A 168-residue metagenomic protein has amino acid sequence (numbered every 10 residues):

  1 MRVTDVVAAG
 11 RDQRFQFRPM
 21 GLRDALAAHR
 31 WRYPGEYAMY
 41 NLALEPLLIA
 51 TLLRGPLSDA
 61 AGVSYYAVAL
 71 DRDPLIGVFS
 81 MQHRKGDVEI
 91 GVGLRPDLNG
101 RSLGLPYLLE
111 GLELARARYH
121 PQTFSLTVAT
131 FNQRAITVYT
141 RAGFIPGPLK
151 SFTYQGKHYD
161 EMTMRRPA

Functional and structural regions predicted by a protein language model:
M1-L26, R30, A168: Conserved N-terminal entry element of GNAT/NAT acetyltransferase domains
R2-V3, P34, L44, S151: Class I (Rossmann-like) S-adenosyl-L-methionine-dependent methyltransferase catalytic domain, capturing the SAM-binding
V6-A9, P56-S58, F79-S80, T153-Y154: Short secondary-structure boundary/capping segments
F15, V88-I90, F124: Conserved beta-strand core positions
P19-R23, R30-G91, R95-N99, L108 (+3 more regions): Acetyl-CoA-dependent GNAT
V92-L109, A129-T137, R141: Conserved glycine-rich acetyl-CoA-binding loop
P121-I136, R141-A168: C-terminal "cap" of GNAT-fold acetyltransferases
